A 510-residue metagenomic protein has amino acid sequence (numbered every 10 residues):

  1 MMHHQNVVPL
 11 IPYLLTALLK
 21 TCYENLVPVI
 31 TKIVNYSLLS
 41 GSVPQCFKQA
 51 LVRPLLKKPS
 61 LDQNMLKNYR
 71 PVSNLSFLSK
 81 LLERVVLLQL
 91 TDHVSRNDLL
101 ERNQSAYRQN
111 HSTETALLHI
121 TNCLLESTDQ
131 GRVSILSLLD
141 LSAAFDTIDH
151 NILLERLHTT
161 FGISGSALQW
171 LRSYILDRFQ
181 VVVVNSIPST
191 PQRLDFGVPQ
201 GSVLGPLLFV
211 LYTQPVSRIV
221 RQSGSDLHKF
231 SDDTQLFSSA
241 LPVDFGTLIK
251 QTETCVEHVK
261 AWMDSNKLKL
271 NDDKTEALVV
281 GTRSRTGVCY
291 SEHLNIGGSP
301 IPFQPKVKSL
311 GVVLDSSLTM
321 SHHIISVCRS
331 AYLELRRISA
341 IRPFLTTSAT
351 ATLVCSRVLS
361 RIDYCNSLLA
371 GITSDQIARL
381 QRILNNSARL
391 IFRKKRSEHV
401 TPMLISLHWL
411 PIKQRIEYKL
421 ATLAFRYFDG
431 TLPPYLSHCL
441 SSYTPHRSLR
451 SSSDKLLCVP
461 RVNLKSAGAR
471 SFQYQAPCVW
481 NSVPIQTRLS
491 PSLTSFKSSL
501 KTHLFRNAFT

Functional and structural regions predicted by a protein language model:
M1-N6, K20-P28, Y36-S42, K48-K67 (+1 more regions): Hydrophobic/basic alpha-helical segments
I11-P12: Conserved phosphate/anionic-ligand binding catalytic regions in large, soluble enzymes, centered on
